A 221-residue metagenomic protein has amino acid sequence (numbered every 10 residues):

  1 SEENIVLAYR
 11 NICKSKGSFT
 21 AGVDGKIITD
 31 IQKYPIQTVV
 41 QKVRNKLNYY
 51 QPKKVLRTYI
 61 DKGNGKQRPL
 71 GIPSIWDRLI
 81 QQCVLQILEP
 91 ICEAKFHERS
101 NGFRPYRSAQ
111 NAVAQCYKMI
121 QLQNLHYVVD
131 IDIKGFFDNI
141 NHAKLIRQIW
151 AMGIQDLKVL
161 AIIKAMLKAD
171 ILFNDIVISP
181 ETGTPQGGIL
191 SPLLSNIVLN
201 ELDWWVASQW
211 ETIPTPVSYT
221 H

Functional and structural regions predicted by a protein language model:
S1-Q37: Non-catalytic, polymerase-adjacent accessory regions of viral genome-replication enzymes
S18-I27, G71, Q110-I149: Conserved catalytic palm subdomain of right-hand nucleotidyl-transferase polymerases, strongest for RNA-directed enzymes
G25-I31, S100-Y106, D132-F137, T182: Conserved short loop/turn motifs at secondary-structure junctions
Q32-R44, W150-I154, L194-T212: A short, contiguous, amphipathic alpha-helix enriched in charged residues
K42-K66, I75, L79-I87, A114-L122 (+1 more regions): Reverse-transcriptase-like RNA-dependent polymerase core
Q67-F96, T182-Q209: Conserved pre-motif C helix in the palm subdomain of viral-like polymerases
F96-R104, E211-P216: Short, glycine/acidic-rich hinge or "gate" loops at secondary-structure transitions that mediate conformational
T220-H221: Conserved small/polar residues in nucleotide/adenosyl-binding loops
